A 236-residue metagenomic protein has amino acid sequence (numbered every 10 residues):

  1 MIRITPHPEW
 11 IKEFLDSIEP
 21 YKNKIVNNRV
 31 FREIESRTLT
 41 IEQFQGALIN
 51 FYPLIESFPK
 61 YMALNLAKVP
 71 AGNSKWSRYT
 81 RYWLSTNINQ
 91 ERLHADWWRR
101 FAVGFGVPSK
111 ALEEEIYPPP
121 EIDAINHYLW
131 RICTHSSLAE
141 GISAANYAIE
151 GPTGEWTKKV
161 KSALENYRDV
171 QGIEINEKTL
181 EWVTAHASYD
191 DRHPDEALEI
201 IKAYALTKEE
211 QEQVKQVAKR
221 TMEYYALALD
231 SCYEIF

Functional and structural regions predicted by a protein language model:
M1-F236: Non-heme di-metal
